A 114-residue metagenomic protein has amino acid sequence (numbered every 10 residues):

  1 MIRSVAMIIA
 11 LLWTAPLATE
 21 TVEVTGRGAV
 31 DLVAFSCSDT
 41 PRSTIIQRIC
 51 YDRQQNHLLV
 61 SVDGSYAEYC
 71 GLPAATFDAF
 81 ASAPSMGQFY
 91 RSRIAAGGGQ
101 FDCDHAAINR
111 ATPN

Functional and structural regions predicted by a protein language model:
M1-I8: Sec-dependent signal peptide recognition, specifically the positively charged N-region followed immediately by
W13-A15: N-terminal signal peptide c-region/cleavage motif recognized by signal peptidases
T19-N114: Acidic/histidine-enriched, beta-strand-rich ligand/metal-binding domains
